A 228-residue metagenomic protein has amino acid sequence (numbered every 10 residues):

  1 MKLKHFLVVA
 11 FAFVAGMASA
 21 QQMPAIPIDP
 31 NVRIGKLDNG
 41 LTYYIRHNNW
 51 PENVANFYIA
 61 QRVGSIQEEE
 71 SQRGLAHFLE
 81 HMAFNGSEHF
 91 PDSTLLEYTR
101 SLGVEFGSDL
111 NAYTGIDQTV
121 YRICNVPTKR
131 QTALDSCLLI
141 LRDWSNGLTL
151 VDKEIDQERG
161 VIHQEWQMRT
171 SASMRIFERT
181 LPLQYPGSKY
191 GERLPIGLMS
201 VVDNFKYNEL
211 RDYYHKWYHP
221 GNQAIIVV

Functional and structural regions predicted by a protein language model:
M1-L7: Bacterial N-terminal signal peptides that target proteins for export
V8-G16: Bacterial N-terminal signal peptides
Q21-A25, A224-V227: C-terminal regions of mature proteins
Q22-I59: Mature N-terminal segment immediately following signal peptide/propeptide cleavage in secreted/periplasmic
N53, Q61-M174, N204, E209-N222 (+1 more regions): Active-site-adjacent, His/Asp/Glu-enriched structural segments that form or flank metal-binding and acid/base networks
I176-T180: Small-residue (GG/TT-enriched) beta-loop-alpha framework at ligand/catalytic clefts
P186-G197: Gly-rich Lys/Arg/Thr-decorated short loops/hinges at beta-loop-alpha junctions or inter-strand turns that position
